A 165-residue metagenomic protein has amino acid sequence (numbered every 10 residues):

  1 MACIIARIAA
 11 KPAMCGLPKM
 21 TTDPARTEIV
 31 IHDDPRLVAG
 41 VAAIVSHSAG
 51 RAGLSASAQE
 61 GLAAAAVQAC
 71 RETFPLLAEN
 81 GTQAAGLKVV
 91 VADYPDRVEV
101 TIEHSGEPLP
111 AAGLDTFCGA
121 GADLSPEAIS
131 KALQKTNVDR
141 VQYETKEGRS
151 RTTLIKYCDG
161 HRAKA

Functional and structural regions predicted by a protein language model:
A2-A6, A42, A58-L62: Generic alpha-helix initiation/capping and coil-helix boundary signal
C3-E28, F74-A165: Conserved beta-strand-loop-beta-strand hairpin that lines the nucleotide-binding pocket of ATP/GTP-utilizing enzymes
P24-A56: Helix-loop-beta hinge of the Bergerat
A56-G81: Conserved ATP-binding N-box helix of the HATPase_c
